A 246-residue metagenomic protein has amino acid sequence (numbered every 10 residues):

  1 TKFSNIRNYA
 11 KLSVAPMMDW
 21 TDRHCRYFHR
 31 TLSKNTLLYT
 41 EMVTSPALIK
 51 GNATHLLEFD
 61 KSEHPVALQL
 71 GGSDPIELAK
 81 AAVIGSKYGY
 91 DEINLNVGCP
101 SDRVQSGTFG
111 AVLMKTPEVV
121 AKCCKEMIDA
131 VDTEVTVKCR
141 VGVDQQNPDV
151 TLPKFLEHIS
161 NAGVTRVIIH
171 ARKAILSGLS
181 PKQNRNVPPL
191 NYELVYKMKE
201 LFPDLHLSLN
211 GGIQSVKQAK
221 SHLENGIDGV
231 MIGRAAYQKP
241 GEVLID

Functional and structural regions predicted by a protein language model:
T1-D246: Flavin-dependent oxidoreductase catalytic cores
